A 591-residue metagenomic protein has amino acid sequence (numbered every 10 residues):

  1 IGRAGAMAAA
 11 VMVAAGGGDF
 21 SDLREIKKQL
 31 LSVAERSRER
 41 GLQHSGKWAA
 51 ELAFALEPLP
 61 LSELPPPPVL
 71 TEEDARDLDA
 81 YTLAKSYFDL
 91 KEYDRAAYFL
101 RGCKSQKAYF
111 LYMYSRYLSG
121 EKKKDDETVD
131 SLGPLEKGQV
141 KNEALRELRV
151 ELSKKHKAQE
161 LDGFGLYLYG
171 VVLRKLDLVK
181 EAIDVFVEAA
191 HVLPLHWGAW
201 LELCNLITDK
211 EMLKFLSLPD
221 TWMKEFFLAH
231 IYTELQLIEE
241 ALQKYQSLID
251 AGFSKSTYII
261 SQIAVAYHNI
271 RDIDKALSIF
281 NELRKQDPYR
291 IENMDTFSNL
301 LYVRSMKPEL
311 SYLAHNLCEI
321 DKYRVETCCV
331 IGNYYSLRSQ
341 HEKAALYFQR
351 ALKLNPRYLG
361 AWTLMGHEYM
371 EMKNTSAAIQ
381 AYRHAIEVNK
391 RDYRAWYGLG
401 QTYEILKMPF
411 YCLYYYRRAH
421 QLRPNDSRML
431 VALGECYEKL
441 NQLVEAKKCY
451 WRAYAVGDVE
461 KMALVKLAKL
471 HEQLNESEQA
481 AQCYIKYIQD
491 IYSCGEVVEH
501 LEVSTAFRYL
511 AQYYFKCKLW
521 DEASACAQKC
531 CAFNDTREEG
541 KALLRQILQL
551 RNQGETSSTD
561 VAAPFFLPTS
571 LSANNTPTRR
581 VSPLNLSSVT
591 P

Functional and structural regions predicted by a protein language model:
R76, S105-K107, D162, H196 (+10 more regions): Residue-level recognition of tetratricopeptide repeat
S105, K157, A190-H191, S247-D250 (+8 more regions): Conserved structural position within tetratricopeptide repeats
